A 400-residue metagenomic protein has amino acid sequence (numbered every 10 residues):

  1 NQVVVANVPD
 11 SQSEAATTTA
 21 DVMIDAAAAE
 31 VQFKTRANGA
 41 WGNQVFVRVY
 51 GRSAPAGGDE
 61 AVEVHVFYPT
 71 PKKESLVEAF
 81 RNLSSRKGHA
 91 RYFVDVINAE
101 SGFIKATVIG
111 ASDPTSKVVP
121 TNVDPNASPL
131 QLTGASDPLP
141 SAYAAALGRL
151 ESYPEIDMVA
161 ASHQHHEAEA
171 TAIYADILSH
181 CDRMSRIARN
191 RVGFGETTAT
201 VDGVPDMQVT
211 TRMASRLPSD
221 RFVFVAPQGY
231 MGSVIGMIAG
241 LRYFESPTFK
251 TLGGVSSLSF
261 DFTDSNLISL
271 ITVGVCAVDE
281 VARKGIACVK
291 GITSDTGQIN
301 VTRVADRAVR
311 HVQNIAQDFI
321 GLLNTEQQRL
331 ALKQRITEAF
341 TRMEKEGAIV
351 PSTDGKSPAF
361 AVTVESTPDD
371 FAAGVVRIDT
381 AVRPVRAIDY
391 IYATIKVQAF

Functional and structural regions predicted by a protein language model:
N1-E365, F371, R383: A glycine- and small-residue-enriched flexible loop/hinge signal that marks low-structured segments
E365-F400: C-terminal edge-of-domain segments
